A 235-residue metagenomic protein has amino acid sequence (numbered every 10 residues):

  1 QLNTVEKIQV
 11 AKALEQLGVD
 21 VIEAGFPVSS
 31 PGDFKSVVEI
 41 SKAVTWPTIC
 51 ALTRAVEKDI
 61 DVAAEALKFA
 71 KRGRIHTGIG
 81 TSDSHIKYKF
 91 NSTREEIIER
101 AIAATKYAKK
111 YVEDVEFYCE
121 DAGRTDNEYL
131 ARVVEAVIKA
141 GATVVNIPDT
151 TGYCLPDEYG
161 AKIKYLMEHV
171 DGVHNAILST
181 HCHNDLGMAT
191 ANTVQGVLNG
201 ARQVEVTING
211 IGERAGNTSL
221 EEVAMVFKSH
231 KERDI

Functional and structural regions predicted by a protein language model:
Q1-I235: Catalytic cores and adjacent flexible loops of soluble metabolic enzymes that perform enolate/carbanion chemistry on
